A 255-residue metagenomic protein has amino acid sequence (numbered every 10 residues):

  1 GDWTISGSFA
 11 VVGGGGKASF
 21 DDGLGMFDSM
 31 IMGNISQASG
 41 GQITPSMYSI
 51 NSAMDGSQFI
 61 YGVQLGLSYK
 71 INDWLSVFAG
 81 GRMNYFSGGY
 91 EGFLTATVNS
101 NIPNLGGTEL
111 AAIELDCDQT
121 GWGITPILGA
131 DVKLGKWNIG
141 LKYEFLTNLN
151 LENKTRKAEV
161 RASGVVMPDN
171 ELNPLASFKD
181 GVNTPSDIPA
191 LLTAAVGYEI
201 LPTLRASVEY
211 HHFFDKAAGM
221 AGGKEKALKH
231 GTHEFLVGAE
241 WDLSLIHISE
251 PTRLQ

Functional and structural regions predicted by a protein language model:
D2-L245, S249, R253: Outer-membrane beta-barrel porins/channels
